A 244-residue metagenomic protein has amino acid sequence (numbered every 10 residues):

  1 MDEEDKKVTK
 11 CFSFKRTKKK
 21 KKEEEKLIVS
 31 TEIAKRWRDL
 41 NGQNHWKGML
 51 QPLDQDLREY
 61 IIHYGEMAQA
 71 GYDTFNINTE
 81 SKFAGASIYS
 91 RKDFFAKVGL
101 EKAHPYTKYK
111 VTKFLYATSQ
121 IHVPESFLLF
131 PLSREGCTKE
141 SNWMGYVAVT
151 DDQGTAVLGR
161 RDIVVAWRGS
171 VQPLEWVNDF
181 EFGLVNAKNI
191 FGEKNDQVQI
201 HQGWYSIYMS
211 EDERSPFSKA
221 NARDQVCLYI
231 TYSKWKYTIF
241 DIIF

Functional and structural regions predicted by a protein language model:
M1-I243: Non-catalytic, mobile gating and regulatory segments of ester bond hydrolases
